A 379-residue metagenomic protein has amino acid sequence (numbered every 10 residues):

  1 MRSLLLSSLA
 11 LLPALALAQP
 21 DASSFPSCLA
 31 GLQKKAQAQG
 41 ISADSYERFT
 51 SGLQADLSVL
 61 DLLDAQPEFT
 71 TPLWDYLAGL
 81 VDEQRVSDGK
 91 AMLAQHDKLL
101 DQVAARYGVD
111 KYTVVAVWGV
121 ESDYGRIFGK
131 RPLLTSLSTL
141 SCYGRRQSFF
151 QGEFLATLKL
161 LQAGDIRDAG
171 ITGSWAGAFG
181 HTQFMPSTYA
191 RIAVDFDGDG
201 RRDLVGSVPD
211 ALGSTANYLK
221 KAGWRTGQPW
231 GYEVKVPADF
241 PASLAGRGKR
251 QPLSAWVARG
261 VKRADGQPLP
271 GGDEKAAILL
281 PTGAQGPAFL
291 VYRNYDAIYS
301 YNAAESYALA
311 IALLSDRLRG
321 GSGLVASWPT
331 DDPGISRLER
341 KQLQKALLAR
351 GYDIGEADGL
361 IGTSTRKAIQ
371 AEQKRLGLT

Functional and structural regions predicted by a protein language model:
M1-L4: Positively charged n-region of N-terminal signal peptides that target proteins for export
P13-A18: N-terminal signal peptide c-region/cleavage motif recognized by signal peptidases
D21-S51, A55: Mature N-terminal segment immediately following signal peptide/propeptide cleavage in secreted/periplasmic
C28-K35, L99, S136, L343 (+1 more regions): A general alpha-helix detector
I41-D273, G286-F289, A297-S315, R319-R337 (+1 more regions): Catalytic glycan-binding domains that act on GlcNAc-containing polysaccharides
L160, Y218, L314, A346 (+2 more regions): Generic, well-ordered alpha-helical scaffold segments in large soluble proteins
E274-F289, R337-L347: Short glycine/proline-rich, acidic loop/turn segments that cap or connect secondary-structure elements
I335-R340, L348-T379: Short acidic, glycine/serine/threonine-rich helix-capping segments at coil-helix boundaries
